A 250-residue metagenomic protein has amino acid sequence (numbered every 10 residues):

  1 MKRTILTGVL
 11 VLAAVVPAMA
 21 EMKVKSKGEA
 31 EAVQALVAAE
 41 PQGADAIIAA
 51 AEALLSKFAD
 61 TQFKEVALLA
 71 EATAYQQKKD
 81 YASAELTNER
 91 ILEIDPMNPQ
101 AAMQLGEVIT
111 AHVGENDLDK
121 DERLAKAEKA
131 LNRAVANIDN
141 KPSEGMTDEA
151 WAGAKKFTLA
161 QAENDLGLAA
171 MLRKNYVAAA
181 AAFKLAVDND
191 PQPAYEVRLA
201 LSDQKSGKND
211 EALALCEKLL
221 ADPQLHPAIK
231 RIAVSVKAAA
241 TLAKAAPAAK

Functional and structural regions predicted by a protein language model:
P17-A67, K250: N-terminal leader/linker segments that initiate helical-solenoid repeat arrays
E21-M22, L55-E65, E93-A101, N116 (+2 more regions): Flexible helix-coil transition and linker loops at the boundaries of alpha-helical arrays
V37-P41, T73, Q77-K79, G106 (+4 more regions): Short coil/turn linking the two alpha-helices of tandem helical-hairpin repeats
E65-A70, Q100-L105, G145-E149, Q161-D165 (+3 more regions): Alpha-solenoid helical repeat scaffolds
D121-D139, Q204-P227: TPR/TPR-like (Sel1-like) alpha-helical repeat modules
